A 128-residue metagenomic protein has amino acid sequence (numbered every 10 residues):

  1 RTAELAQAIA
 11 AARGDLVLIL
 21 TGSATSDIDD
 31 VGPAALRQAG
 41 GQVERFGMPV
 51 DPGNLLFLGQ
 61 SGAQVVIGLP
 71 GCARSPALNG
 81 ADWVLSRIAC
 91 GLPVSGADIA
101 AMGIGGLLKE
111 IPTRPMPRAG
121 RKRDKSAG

Functional and structural regions predicted by a protein language model:
R1-A119: Short glycine/threonine-rich loop/turn motifs
K122-G128: SAM-dependent methyltransferases
